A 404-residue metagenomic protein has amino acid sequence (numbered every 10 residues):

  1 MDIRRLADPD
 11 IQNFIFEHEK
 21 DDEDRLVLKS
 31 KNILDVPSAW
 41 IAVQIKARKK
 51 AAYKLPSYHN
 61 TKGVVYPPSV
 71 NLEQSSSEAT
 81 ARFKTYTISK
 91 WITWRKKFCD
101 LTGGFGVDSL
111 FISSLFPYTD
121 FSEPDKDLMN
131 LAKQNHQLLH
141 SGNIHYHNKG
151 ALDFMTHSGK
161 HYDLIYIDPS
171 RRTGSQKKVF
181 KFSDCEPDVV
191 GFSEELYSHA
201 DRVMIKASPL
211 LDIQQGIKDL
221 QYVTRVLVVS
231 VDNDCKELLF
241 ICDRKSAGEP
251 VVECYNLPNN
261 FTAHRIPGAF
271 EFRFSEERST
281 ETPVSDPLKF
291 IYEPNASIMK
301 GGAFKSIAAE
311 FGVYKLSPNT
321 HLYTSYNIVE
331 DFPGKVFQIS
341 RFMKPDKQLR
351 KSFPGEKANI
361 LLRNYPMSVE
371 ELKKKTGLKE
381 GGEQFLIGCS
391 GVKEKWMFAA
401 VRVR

Functional and structural regions predicted by a protein language model:
M1-R404: SAM-dependent transferase fold signal centered on methyltransferase-like domains, encompassing both Class I
